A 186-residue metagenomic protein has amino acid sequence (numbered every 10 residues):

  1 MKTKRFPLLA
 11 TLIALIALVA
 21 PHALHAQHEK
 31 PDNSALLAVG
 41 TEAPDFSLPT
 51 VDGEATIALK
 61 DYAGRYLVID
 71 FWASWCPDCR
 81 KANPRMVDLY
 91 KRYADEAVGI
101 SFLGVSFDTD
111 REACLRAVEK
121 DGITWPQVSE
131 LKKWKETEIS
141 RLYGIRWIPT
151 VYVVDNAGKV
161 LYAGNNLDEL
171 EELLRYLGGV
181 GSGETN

Functional and structural regions predicted by a protein language model:
M1-D45, T185-N186: N-terminal targeting signals for export/organelle localization
H28-L59, L173-V180: N-terminal "domain-start" segment that seeds a small globular fold
K60-Y62, N166: Residue-level structural signal for beta-strand termini and adjacent loop
A63-G64, F71-D88: Conserved redox-active cysteine motifs that mediate thiol-disulfide chemistry, especially di-cysteine Cys-X(1-2)-Cys
R65-L67, P149: Alpha/beta-hydrolase fold active-site loops
V68-I69, F102: Hydrophobic beta-strand anchors of alpha/beta hydrolase catalytic cores
K81-D121, W134-R141: Structural microenvironment flanking redox-active thiols in thiol-disulfide oxidoreductases
D121-I123, L131-G178: Thiol/disulfide oxidoreductase modules built on the thioredoxin-like
